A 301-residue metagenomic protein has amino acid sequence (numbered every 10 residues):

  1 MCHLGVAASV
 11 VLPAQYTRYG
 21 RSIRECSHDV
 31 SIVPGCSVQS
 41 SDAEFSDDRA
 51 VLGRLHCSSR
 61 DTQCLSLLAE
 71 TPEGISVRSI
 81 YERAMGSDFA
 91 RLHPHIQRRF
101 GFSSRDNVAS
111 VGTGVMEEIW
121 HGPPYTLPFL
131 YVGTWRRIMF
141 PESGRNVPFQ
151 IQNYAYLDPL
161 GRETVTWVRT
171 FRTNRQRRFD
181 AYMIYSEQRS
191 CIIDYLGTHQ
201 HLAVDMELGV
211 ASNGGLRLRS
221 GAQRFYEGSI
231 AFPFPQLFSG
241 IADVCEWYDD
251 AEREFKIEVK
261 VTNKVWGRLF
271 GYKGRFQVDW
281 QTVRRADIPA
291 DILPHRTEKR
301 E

Functional and structural regions predicted by a protein language model:
A8-S9: N-terminal chloroplast transit peptides
L12-A14, E25, E44: Short polybasic linear motifs
Y19, H28-D29, D42, D47: Acidic/polar hotspots within intrinsically disordered regions
S22-I23, A43-E44, A50, T62: Intrinsic disorder/low-complexity segments
S58-S59, Q63-V261, Y272, R284 (+1 more regions): Soluble ligand-binding/transfer domains with enclosed cavities or grooves
I257-E301: C-terminal structured interaction module
